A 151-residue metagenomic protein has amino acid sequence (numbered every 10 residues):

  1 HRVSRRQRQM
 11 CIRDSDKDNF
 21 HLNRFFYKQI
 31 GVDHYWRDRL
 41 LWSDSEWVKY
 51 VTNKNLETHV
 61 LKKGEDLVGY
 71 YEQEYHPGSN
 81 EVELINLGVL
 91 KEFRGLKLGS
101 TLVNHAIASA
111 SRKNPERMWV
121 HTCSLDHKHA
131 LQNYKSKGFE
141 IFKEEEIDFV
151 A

Functional and structural regions predicted by a protein language model:
H1-I12: Single conserved hydrophobic/aromatic residue that forms the stacking wall/gate of nucleotide- or nucleobase-binding
I12-R39: Short amphipathic alpha-helix that is part of the acyltransferase structural core
L40-W42, K54-T58, K62-E81, I85-V89: A conserved beta-strand-loop-helix scaffold within acyl/acetyltransferase catalytic domains
E57, E116, E140: Short acidic/polar active-site loop segments enriched in Thr and Asp
N86-V89, G95-A110, L131-S136: Conserved acetyl-CoA-binding loop-helix of GNAT-fold acetyltransferases
R94, V120-A130, I147-A151: Conserved beta-strand-loop-alpha-helix junction that forms the acyl-donor binding cleft
A110-T122: Conserved GNAT acetyl-CoA-binding A-motif
L125-K143: Conserved active-site alpha-helix within GNAT-family acetyltransferase domains
